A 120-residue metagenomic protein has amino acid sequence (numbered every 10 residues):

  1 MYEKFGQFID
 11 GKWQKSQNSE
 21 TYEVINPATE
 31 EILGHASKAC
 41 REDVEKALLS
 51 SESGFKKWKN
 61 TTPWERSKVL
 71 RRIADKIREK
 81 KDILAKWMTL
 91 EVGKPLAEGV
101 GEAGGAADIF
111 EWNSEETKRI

Functional and structural regions predicted by a protein language model:
M1-H35, K68, R72, I120: Terminal low-complexity tails and localization/encapsulation signals of metabolic enzymes
L33-I120: Glycine-rich loop-to-alpha-helix module at the N-terminal edge of alpha/beta enzyme cores
